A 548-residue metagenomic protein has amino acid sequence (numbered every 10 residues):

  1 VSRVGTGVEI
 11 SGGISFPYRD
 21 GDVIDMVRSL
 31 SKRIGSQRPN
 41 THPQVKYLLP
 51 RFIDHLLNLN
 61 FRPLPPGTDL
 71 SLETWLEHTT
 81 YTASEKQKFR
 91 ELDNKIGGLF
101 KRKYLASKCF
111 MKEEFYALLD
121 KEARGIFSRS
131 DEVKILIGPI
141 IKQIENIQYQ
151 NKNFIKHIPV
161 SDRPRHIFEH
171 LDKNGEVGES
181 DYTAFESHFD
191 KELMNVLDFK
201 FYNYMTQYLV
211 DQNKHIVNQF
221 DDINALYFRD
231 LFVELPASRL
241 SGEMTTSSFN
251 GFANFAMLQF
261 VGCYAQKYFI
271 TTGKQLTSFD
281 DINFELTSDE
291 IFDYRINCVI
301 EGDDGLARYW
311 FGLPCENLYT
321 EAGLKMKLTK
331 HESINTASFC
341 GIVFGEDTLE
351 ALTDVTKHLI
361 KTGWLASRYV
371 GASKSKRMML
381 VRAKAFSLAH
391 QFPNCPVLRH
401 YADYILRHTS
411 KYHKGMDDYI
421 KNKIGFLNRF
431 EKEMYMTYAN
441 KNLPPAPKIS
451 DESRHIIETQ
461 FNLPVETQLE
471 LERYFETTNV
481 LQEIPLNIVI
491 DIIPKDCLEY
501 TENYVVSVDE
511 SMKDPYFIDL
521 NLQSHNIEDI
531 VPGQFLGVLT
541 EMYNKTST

Functional and structural regions predicted by a protein language model:
V1-T548: Viral RNA-dependent RNA polymerase
